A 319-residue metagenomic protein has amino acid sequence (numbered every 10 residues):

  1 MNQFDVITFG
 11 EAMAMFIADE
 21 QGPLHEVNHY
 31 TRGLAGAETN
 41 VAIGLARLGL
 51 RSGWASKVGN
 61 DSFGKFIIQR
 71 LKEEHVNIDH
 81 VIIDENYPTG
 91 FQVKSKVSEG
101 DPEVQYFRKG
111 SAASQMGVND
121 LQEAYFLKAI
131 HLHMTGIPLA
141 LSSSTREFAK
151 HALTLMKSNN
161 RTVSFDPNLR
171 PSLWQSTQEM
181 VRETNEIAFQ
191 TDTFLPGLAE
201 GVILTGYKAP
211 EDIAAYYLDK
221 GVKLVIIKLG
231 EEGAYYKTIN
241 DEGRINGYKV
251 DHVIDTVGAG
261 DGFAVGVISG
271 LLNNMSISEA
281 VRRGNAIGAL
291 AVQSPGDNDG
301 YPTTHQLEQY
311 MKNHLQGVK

Functional and structural regions predicted by a protein language model:
M1-I7, T154, G206, P210-K319: Conserved phosphate-binding/catalytic region of the ribokinase-like
M1-V76, K319: Glycine-rich phosphate/adenosyl-contacting loop at the front of the ribokinase-like
I43, F91-S95, G233-Y236: Short beta-strand scaffold segments in enzyme catalytic cores
L45, G197, G260: Short, conserved phosphate/pyrophosphate- and ester-handling motifs at nucleotide-, phospho-/glycolipid
R51-T135, E308-K319: Conserved N-terminal subdomain of the carbohydrate kinase-like
S62-H75, V181-A188, A214, K249: Short, electropositive alpha-helical surface patch
H131, I137-A215, E232-A234: Conserved beta-alpha-beta core of the PfkB/ribokinase-like small-molecule kinase fold
